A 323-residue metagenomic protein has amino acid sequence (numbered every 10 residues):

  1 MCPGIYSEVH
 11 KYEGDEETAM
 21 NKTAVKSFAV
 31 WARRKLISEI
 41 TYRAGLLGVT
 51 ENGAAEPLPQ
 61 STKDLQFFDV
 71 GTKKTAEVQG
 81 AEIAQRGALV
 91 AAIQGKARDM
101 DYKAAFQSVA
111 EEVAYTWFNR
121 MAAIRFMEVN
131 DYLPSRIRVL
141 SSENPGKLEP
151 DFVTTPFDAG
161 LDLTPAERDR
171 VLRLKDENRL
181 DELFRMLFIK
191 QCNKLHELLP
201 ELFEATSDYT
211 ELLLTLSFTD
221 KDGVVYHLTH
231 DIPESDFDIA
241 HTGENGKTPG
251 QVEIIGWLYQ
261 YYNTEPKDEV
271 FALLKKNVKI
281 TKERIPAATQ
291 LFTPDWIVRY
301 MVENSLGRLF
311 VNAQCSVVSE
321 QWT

Functional and structural regions predicted by a protein language model:
C2-T323: Preference for the N-terminal adenyl/adenosyl cofactor-binding alpha/beta module
